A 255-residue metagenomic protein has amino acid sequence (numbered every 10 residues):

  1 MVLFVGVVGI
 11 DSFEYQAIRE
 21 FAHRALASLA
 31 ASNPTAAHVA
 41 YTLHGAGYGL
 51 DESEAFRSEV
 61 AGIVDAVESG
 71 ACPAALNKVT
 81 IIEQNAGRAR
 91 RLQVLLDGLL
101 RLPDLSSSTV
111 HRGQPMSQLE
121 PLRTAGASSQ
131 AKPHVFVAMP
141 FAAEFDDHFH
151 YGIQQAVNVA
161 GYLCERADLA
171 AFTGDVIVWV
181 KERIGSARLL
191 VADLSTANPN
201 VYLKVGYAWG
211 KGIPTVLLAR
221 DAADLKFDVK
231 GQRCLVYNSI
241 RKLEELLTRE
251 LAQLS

Functional and structural regions predicted by a protein language model:
V2-F4, C164, C234-V236: Conserved beta-strand scaffold positions in the cores of enzyme catalytic domains, especially in NTP/NDP-utilizing
V2-Q114: Phosphate/ribose-phosphate-bearing ligand recognition and processing surfaces, centered on ADP-ribose/NAD(+/P+) systems
S12, G47-L50, F172-G174, N198-V201: Short, solvent-exposed loop/turn segments at secondary-structure junctions
I18, D146, A170-T173, N198 (+1 more regions): A conditional alpha-helix N-cap/helix-loop micro-motif detector
T42, I82, A138-P140, L218: Short hydrophobic segments within beta-strands
G113-T173, I177-A187: Conserved N-terminal substructure of TIR/SEFIR domains
N158-V159, S186, L194-L254: Cross-kingdom TIR/SEFIR domain
